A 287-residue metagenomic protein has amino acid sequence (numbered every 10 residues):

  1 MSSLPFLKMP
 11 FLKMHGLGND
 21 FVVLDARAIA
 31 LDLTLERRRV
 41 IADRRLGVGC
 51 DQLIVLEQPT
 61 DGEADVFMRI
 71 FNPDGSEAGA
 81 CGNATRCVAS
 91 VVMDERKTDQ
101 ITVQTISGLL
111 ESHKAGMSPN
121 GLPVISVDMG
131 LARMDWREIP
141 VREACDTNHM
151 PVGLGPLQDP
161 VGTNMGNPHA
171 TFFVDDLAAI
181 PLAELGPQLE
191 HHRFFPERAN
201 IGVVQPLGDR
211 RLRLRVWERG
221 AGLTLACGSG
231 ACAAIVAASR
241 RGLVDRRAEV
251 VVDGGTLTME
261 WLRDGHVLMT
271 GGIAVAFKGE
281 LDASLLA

Functional and structural regions predicted by a protein language model:
M1-L122, A170-A287: A glycine-rich beta-to-alpha transition motif near the start of alpha/beta enzyme domains, typified by
S107, V124-A132: Membrane helix-loop-helix hairpins that form the core translocation module of multi-pass transporters
S126, I139-V141, V152: Extended alpha-helical solenoid/rod scaffold regions of large eukaryotic vesicle-tethering complex subunits
S126-D128, P160-T163, R213: Active-site-proximal beta-strand elements of phosphoester/diester hydrolases
R133-R137, K278: Short, charged/polar, Gly/Pro-enriched secondary-structure boundary elements
P140-H149, P187, H191-F195: Short, conserved active-site entrance elements at the starts or edges of catalytic domains
N148-A179: Internal active-site segments that recognize and position negatively charged phosphoryl groups and nucleotide moieties
